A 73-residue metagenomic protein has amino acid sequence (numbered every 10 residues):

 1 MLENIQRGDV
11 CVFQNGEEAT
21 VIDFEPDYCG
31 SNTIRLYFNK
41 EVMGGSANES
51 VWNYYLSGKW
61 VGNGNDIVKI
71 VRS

Functional and structural regions predicted by a protein language model:
M1-R7: Mixed-charge, Lys/Arg-rich low-complexity intrinsically disordered regions
R7, I22, R35, K69-R72: Serine/threonine-rich, low-complexity intrinsically disordered segments
E18-D27: Short beta-strand-centered aromatic/proline hotspots
C29-Y37: Short, solvent-exposed secondary-structure boundary/capping segments
N39-S73: Intrinsically disordered, low-complexity, charged/polar segments
